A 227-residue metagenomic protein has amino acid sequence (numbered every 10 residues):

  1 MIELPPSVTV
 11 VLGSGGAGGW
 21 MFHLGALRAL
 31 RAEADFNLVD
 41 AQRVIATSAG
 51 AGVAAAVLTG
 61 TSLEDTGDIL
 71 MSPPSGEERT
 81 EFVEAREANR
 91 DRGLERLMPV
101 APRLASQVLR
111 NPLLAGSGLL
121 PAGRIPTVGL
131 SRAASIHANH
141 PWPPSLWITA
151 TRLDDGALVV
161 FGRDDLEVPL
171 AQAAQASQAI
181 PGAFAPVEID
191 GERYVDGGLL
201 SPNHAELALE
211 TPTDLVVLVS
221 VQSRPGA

Functional and structural regions predicted by a protein language model:
M1-T47, A55-A227: Patatin-like phospholipase
